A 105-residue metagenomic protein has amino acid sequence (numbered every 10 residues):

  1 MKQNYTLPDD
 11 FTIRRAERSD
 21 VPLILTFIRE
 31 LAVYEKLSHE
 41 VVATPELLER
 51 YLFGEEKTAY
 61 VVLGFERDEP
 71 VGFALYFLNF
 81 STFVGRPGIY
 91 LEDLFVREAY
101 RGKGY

Functional and structural regions predicted by a protein language model:
M1-D9: Basic/polar N-terminal segments that are highly enriched at the extreme N-terminus, encompassing both cleavable
T12-I24: A short beta-loop-alpha structural element at the N-terminal edge of CoA-dependent acyl/N-acetyltransferase catalytic
L25-R50: Conserved GNAT-fold acetyl-CoA-binding loop/helix
R50-L63: A short helix-loop-beta-strand connector motif used in the catalytic cores of GNAT acetyltransferases and, in some
L63, E69-F77: Conserved beta-strand in the GNAT
R86-E98: Conserved acetyl-CoA binding element of GNAT-fold acetyltransferases
Y100, G104-Y105: Conserved acetyl-CoA pyrophosphate-binding loop and the N-cap/start of the following alpha-helix in GNAT-like
